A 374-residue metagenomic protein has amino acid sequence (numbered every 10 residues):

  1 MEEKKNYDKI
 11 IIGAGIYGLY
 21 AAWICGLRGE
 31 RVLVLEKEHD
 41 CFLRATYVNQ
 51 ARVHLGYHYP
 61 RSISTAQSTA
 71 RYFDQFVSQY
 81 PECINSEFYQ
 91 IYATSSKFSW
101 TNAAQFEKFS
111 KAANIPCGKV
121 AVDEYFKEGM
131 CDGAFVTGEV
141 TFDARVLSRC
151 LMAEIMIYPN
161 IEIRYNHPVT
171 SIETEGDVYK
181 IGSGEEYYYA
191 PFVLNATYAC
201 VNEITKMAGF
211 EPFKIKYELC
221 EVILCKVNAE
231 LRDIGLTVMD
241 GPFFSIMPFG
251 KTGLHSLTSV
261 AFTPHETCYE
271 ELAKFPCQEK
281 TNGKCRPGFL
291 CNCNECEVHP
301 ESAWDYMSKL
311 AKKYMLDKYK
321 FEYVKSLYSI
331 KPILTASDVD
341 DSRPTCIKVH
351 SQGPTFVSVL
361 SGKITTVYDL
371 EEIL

Functional and structural regions predicted by a protein language model:
Y7-L33: N-terminal Rossmann-like FAD-binding beta1-loop-alpha1 element of flavoenzymes
G26-V48: Glycine-rich FAD pyrophosphate-binding loop
F42, A190-M239, F249-L254, C277: Central helical "cap/lid" subdomain
Q50-C131: Dinucleotide-binding Rossmann-like beta1-alpha1 core, especially the glycine-rich loop that anchors the ADP
I84-T94, K119-E162, K180, G353-L360: Helix-loop-beta segment of a Rossmann-like dinucleotide-binding subdomain
F135-F192, A196-K206, V367-I373: Helical element adjacent to the flavin cofactor pocket in flavoenzyme catalytic cores
C150, S302-L374: C-terminal catalytic lobe of FAD-dependent flavoproteins
T252, F262-K331: Flavin-binding catalytic cores
